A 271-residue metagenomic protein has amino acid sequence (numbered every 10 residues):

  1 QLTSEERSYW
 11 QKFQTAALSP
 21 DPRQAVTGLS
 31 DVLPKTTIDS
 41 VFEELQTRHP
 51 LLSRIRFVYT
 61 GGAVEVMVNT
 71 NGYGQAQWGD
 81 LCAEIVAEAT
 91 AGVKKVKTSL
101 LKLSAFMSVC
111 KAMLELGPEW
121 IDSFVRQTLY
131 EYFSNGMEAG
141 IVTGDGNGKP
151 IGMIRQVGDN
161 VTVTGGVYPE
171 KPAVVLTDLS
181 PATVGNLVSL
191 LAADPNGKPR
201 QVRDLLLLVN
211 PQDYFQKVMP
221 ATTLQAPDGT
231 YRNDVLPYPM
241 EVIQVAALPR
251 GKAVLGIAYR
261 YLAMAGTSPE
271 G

Functional and structural regions predicted by a protein language model:
Q1-L2: Intrinsic-disorder/low-complexity linker and hinge segments
E5-A105: Assembly/oligomerization interface modules of large self-assembling protein complexes
P20, R48-L52, V58, E131-Y132 (+3 more regions): Short secondary-structure junctions and interdomain/linker hinges
L29-D39, C110, L208-D213, I257-A258: Helix N-cap / beta->alpha transition motif
T37-L45, I121-M137, I141, L248 (+1 more regions): Short, Φ-rich (hydrophobic/aromatic) sequence segments
Q75-G79, L116-P118, Q216-M219: Short helix/loop capping segments that flank catalytic or ligand/cofactor-binding pockets
D80, E84-A89, V93-L190: Alpha-helical scaffold segments that mediate packing/assembly in large oligomeric complexes
D145-G271: Extended oligomerization regions of viral-like shell subunits
